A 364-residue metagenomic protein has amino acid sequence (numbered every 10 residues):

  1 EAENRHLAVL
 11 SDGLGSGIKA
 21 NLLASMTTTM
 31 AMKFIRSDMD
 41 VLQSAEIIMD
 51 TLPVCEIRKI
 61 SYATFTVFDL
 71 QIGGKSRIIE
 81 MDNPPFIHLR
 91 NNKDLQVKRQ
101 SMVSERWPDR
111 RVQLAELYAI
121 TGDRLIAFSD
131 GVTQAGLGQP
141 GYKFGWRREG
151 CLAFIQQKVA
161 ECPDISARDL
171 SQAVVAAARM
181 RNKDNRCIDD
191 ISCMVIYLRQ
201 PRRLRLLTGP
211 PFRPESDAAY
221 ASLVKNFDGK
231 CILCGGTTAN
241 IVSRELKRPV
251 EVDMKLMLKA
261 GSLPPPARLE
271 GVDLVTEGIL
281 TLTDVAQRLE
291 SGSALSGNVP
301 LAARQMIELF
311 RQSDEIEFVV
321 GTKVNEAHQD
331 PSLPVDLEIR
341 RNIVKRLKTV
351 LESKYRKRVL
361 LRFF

Functional and structural regions predicted by a protein language model:
E1-E3, T66-Q71, A115-A119, Y220-N226: A short acidic-Thr-Gly-centered motif at the start of a beta-strand
E1-M49, I126, G138-A153: Primarily the active-site beta-strand->alpha-helix module of PP2C/PPM metal-dependent phosphatases, and frequently
E3-S16, E80-M81, L117-G141, I196 (+2 more regions): Conserved beta-strand-loop-short alpha-helix elements that form and flank the Mn2+/Mg2+-coordinating active site
K19-N92, R110-V112, A167-I196: Catalytic core of PPM/PP2C metal-dependent serine/threonine phosphatase domains
P53, P84-E116, D273-A294: PP2C/PPM family metal-dependent serine/threonine protein phosphatase catalytic domain, recognizing the conserved
K75, N226-C231: Short active-site oxyanion
Q134-S222, N226-D228, R248-F364: C-terminal catalytic subdomain
T238-R248: Short active-site loop/helix that positions an aromatic residue
